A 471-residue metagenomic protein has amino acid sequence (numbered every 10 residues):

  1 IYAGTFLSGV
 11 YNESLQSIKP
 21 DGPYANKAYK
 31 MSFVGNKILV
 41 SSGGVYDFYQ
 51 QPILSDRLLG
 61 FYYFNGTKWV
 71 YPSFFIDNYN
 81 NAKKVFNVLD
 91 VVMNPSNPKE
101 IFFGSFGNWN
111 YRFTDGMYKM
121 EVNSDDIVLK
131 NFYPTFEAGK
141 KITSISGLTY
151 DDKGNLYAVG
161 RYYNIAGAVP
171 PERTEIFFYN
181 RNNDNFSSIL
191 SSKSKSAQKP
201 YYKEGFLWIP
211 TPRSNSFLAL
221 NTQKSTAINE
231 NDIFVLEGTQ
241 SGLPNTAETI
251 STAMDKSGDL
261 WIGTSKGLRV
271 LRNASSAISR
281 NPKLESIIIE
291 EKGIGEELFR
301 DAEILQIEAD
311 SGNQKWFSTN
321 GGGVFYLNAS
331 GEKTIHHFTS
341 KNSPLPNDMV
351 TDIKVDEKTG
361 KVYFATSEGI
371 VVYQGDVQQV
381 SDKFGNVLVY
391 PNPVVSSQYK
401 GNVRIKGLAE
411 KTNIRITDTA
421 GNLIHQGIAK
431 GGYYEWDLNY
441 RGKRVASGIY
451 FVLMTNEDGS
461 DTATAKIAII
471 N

Functional and structural regions predicted by a protein language model:
I1-A3, I38-S41, E100-F103, N155-V159 (+5 more regions): Conserved beta-propeller blade signature
P20-N36, G43-Y46, Y79-S96, T135-K153 (+5 more regions): Short coil-to-beta transitions that initiate beta-strands within beta-rich domains
S41-L59, G104-Y118, A158-R173, F217-L218 (+1 more regions): Short, conserved, GDST-rich strand-edge loop motifs in beta-rich repeat architectures
G66-V70, M120-V128, R181-D184, A219-N229 (+3 more regions): Short loop/turn segments immediately following beta-strands, especially the blade-tip and inter-blade linker loops
K383-R415, Y433-N439: Glycine-centered coil/turn sites that cap beta-strands in beta-rich domains
N413-I424, Y450: Short, glycine-anchored, charge-dense loop/turn motifs used at functional sites
L423-V445, N456-S460: Glycine-centered tight-turn motifs at strand-turn-strand junctions
F451-N471: C-terminal tail/sorting-segment detector
